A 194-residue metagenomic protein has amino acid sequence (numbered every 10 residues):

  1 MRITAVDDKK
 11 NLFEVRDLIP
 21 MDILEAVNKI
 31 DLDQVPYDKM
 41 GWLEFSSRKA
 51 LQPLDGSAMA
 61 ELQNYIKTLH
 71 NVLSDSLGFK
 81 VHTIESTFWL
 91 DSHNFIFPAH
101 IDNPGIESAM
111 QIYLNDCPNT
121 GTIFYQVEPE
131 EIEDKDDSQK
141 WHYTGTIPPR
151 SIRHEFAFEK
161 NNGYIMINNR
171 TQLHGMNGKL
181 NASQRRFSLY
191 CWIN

Functional and structural regions predicted by a protein language model:
M1-L77: Non-heme Fe(II)/2-oxoglutarate
F79-N194: Catalytic core of non-heme Fe(II) oxygenases with the double-stranded beta-helix
